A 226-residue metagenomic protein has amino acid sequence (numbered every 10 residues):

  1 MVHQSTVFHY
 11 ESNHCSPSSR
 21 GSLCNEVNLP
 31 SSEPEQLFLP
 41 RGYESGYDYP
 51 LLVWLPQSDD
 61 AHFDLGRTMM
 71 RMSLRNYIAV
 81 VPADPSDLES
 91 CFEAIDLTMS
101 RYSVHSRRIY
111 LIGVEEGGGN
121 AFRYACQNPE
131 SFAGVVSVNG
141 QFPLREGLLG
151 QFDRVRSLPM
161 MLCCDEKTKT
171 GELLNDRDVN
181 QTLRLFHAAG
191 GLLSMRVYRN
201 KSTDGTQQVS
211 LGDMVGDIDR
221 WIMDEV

Functional and structural regions predicted by a protein language model:
M1-P50, N180-L185, L193, V209-R220 (+1 more regions): A domain-start/cap signature at the N-terminus of enzymes
G42-Y47, D87-E115, P129: Gly/Ser-rich "nucleophile elbow"/oxyanion-hole loop immediately N-terminal to the catalytic nucleophile in hydrolases
E44-Y47, R71-L74, V104, D153-R156 (+1 more regions): Extracellular/periplasmic catalytic domains that process cell-envelope and extracellular macromolecules
P50, N76-Y77, A133, L158-P159: Alpha/beta-hydrolase fold active-site loops
L51, L55-L97: Active-site machinery of serine-nucleophile hydrolases
P56-Q57, M99-Y102, V114, A125-C126 (+2 more regions): Cell-envelope and extracellular/periplasmic
R107-V155: Primarily recognizes the serine-hydrolase "nucleophile elbow" in alpha/beta-hydrolase and SGNH/GDSL folds
N139-M223: The feature captures the conserved acid-bearing segment of alpha/beta-hydrolase catalytic domains
